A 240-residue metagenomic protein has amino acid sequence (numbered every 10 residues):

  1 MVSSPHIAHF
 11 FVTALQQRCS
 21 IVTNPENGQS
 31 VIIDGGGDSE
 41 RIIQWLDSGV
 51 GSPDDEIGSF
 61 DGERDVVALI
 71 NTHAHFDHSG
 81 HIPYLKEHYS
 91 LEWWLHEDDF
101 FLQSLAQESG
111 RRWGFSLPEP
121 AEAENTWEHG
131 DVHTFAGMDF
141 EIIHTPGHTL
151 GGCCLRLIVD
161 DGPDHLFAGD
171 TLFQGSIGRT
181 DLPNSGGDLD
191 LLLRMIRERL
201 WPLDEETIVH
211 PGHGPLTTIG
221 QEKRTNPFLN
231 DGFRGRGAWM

Functional and structural regions predicted by a protein language model:
V2-D54, G62, L155-G169: Conserved beta-strand hairpin/beta-sheet module of binuclear metal-dependent hydrolase folds, prominently
S3-H9, G130, D139-E141: Short, hydrophobic/aromatic-rich segments at coil-to-beta transitions
F10-V12, E122-E124, H144-H148: Short Gly/Pro-enriched turn/cap motifs at secondary-structure boundaries
Q29-I33, A68-N71, I142-H144: Short catalytic-loop micro-motif centered on adjacent basic/acidic residues
I33, W94-L95, A168, P211: Hydrophobic residues in well-ordered beta-strands that form the structural core
D38-R41, D47-M138, P163-D164, R224-G235: Active-site HxH/HxHxD metal-binding segment of metal-dependent hydrolases
D54-D61, S109, V132, D139-H144 (+1 more regions): Metallo-beta-lactamase
